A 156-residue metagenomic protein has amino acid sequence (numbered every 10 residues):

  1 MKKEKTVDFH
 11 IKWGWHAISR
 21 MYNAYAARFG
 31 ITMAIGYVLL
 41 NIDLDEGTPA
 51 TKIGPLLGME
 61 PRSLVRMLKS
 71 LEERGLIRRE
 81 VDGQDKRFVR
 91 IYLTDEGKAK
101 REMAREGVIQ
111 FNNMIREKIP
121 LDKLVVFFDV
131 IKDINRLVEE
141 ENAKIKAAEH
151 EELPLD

Functional and structural regions predicted by a protein language model:
M1, D122-D156: C-terminal regulatory/oligomerization modules of transcriptional regulators
M1-F29: N-terminal leader segment of winged-helix/HTH proteins
K3, V7, G14, A34-I35 (+2 more regions): N-terminal positioning helix adjacent to the helix-turn-helix/winged-helix DNA-binding module
E4-K5, A50, E60-P61, R90-L93 (+1 more regions): Membrane-interacting alpha-helical segments
I11, L39-I42, I131: Hydrophobic structural patches
G14, D45, L56, K100-M103 (+1 more regions): Histidine kinase transmitter module recognition
S19, K69-K132: Charged, amphipathic alpha-helical coiled-coil/dimerization segments
R20-S63, R74: N-terminal helix-turn-helix DNA-binding core of bacterial DNA-binding proteins
